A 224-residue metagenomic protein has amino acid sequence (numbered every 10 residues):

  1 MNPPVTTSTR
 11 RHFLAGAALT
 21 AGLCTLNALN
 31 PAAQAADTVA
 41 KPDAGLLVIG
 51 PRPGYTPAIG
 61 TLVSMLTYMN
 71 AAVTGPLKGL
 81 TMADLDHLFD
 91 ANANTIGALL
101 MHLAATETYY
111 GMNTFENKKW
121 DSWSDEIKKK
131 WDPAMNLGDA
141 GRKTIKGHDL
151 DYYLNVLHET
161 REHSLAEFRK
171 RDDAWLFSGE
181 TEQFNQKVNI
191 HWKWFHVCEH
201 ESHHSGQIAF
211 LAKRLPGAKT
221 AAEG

Functional and structural regions predicted by a protein language model:
M1-S8: N-terminal secretory signal peptides
S8, H12-A18, D37-P53, V63-L77 (+2 more regions): Short, contiguous alpha-helical
T20-C24: Bacterial N-terminal signal peptides
A28-D37: Signal peptide processing junction and immediate N-terminal pro/mature segment of secreted/exported proteins
A58: Short Lys/Arg-rich basic patches
K78, H158, E162-R169, S202 (+1 more regions): A broadly conserved amphipathic alpha-helix scaffold signal in soluble, globular proteins
M82: Short alpha-helical DNA-recognition segment
P133-F177, K193-V197: Acidic/histidine-rich alpha-helical segments that form the ligand environment of transition-metal centers
